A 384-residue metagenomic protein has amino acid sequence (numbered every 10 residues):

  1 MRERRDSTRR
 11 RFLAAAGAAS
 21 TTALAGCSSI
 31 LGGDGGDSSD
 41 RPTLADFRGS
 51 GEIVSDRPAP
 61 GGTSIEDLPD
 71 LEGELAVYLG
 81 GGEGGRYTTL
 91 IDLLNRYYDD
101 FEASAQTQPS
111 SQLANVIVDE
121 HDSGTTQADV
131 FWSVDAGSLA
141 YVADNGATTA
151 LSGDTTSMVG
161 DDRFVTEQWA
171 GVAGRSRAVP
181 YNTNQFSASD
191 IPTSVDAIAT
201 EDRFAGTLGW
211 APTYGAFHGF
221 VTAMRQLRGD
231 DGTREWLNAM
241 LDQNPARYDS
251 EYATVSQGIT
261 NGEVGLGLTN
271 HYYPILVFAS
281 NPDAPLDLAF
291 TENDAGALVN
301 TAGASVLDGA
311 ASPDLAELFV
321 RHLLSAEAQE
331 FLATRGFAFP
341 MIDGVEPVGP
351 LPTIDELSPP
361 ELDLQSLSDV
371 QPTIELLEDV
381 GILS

Functional and structural regions predicted by a protein language model:
M1-S64: Haloarchaeal acidic low-complexity proteome signature biased toward cell-envelope/secretome components but also
G51-V134, A140: Early extracytoplasmic/lumenal segment of secretory-pathway proteins
G73-A76, G80-T88, Q108-S111, T126-E263: Extracytoplasmic ligand-binding site segments that recognize negatively charged/polar headgroups
D92-D100, V118, D122, A136 (+14 more regions): Sec-exported extracytoplasmic/periplasmic mature domains
A103-Q108, R247-Y248, D287-A289: General small-molecule cofactor/ligand-binding pocket signal
G232, D249-G309, E346: Extracytoplasmic/periplasmic substrate-binding proteins
A302-L364: Mature extracytoplasmic/periplasmic domains
D363-S384: Conserved C-terminal helix/tail region of periplasmic/extracytoplasmic solute-binding proteins
